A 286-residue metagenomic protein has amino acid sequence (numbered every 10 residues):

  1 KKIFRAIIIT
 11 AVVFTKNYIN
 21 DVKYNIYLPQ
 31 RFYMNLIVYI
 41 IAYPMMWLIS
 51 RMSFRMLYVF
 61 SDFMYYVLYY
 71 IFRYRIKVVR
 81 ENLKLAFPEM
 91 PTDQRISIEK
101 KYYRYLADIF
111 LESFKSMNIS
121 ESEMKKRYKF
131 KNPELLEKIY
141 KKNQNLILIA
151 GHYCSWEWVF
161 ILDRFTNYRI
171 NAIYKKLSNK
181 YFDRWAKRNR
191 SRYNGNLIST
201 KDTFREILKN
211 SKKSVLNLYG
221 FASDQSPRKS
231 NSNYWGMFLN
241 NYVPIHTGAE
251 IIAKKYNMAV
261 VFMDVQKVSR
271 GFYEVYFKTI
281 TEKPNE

Functional and structural regions predicted by a protein language model:
K2-I3, N17: Polybasic, lysine-rich low-complexity intrinsically disordered segments
I3-F4, I8, H246: Generic alpha-helix initiation/capping and coil-helix boundary signal
A6, A11-V13, D21-V22: Acidic, Ala/Val/Gly-enriched low-complexity intrinsically disordered segments
I9, F87, M237-L239: Aromatic-residue hotspot detector
V13-F14, G236: Hydrophobic alpha-helical membrane context
Y18-A150, S155, D183, R188-N189 (+1 more regions): Membrane-anchoring hydrophobic helices of lipid-metabolizing enzymes
M117-E286: Soluble catalytic domains of membrane acyltransferases
